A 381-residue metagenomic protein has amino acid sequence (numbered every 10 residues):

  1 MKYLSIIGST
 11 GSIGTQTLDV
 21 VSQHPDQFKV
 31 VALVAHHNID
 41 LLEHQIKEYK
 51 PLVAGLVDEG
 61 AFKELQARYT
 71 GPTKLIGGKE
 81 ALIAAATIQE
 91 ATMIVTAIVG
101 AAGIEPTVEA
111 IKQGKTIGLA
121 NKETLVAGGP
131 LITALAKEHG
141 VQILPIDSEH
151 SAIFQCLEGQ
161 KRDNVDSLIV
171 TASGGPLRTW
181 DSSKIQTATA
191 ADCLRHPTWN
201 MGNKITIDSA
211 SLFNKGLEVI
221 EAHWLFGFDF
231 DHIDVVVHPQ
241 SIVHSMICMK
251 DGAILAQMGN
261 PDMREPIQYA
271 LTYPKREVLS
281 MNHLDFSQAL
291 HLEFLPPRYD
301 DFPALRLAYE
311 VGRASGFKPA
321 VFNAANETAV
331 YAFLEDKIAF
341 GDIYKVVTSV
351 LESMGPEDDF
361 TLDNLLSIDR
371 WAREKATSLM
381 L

Functional and structural regions predicted by a protein language model:
M1-L381: Catalytic, metal-anchored helix/loop core of enzyme active sites in primary metabolism
